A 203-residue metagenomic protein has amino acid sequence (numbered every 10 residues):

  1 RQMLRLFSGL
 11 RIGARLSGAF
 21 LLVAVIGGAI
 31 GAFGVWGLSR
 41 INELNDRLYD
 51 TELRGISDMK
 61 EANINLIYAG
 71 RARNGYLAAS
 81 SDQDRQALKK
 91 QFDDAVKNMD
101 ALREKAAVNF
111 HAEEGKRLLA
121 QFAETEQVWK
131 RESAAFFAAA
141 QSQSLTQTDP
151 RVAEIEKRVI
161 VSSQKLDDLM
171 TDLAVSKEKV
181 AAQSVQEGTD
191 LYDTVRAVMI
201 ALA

Functional and structural regions predicted by a protein language model:
R1-L10: Non-catalytic regulatory/interaction regions at protein termini and inter-domain linkers
L10-S39, I200-A203: Extreme N-terminal signal-anchor transmembrane helix of membrane signaling/transducer proteins, especially in bacteria
F20-L22, K179-A203: Selective recognition of signaling/oligomerization transmembrane alpha-helices
G27-T51, N74, A174, E178: N-terminal membrane-insertion alpha helix
G37-R40, D58, Q121, D172 (+2 more regions): Residue-level recognition of specific faces of alpha-helices
L44-R131, A135-S162, A182-Q183: Membrane-proximal N-terminal soluble sensing/regulatory segments of transmembrane proteins
E154-S176, D190: Extracellular/periplasmic juxtamembrane segments that couple receptor/chemosensory ectodomains to their
